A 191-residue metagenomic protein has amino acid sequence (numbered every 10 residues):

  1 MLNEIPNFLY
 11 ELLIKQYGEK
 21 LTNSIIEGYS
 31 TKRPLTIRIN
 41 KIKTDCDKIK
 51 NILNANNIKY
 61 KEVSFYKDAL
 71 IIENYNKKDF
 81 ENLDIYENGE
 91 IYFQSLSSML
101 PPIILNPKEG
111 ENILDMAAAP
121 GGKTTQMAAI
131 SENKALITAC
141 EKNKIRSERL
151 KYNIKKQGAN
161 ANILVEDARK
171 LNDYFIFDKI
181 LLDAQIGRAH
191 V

Functional and structural regions predicted by a protein language model:
M1-H190: S-adenosylmethionine
